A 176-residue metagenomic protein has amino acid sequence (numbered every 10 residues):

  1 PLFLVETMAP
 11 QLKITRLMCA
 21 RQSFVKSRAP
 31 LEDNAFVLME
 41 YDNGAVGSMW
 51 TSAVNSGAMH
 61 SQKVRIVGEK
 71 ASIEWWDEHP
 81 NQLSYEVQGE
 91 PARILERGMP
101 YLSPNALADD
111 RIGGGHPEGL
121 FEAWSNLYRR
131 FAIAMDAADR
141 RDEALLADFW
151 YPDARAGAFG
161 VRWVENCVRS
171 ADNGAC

Functional and structural regions predicted by a protein language model:
P1, Y128-A132, V164: A general structural signal for well-ordered alpha-helical segments in protein cores
P1-V46, W50-M59, R155: Rossmann-like dinucleotide-binding domain that binds NAD(P)(H)
F36, Y41, K70-R155: C-terminal glycine/acidic-rich active-site capping loop/insertion
G160-C167: Alpha-helical scaffold segments in carbohydrate-active enzymes
R169-C176: C-terminal capping/lid region of NAD(P)-dependent oxidoreductase domains
